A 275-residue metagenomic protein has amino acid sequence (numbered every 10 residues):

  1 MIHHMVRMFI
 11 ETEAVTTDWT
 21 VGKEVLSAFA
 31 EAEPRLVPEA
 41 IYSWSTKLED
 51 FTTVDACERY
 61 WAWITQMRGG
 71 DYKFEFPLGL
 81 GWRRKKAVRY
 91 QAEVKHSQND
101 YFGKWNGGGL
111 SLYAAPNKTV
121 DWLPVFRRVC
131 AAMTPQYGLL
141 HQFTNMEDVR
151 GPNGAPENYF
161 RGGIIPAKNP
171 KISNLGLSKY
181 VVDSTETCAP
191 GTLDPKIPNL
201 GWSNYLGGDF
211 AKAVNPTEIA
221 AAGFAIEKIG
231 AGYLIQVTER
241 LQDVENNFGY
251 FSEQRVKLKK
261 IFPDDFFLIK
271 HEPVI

Functional and structural regions predicted by a protein language model:
M1-I41, D148-I275: C-terminal interaction module
L36-N158: Internal, hydrophobic cores of structured domains that mediate oligomerization or house catalytic pockets within large
